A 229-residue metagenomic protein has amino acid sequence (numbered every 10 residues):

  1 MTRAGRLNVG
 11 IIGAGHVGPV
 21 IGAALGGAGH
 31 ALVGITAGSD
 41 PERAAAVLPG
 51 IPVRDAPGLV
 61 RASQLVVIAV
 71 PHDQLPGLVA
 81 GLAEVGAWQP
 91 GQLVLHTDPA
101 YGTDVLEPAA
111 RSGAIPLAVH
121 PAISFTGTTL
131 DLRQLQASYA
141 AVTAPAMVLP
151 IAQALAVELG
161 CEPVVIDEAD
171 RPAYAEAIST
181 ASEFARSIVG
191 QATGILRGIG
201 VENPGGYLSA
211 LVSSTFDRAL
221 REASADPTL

Functional and structural regions predicted by a protein language model:
M1-R61: NAD(P)+-binding Rossmann beta1-loop-alpha1 motif at the extreme N-terminus of oxidoreductases
G5-N8, G91, A137: Phosphate-coordination loops involved in phosphoryl transfer and adenosine-cofactor binding
V9-I11, I68, V142: Hydrophobic Val/Ile/Leu positions in short beta-strands of Rossmann-like dinucleotide-binding domains
I21, A28, R43-V47, R54 (+2 more regions): Internal alpha-helical scaffold of NAD(P)-dependent oxidoreductase catalytic cores
V33-G38, V94-T97, V142: Short, hydrophobic beta-strand segments that form beta-sheet elements in well-ordered domains
A37-E42, P99-Y101, A146-M147: Short, polar loop motifs at secondary-structure junctions
P52-L130: Rossmann-like NAD(P)(H) cofactor-binding subdomain of soluble oxidoreductases
A223-T228: Short, intrinsically disordered C-terminal tails of secreted or membrane-associated proteins
